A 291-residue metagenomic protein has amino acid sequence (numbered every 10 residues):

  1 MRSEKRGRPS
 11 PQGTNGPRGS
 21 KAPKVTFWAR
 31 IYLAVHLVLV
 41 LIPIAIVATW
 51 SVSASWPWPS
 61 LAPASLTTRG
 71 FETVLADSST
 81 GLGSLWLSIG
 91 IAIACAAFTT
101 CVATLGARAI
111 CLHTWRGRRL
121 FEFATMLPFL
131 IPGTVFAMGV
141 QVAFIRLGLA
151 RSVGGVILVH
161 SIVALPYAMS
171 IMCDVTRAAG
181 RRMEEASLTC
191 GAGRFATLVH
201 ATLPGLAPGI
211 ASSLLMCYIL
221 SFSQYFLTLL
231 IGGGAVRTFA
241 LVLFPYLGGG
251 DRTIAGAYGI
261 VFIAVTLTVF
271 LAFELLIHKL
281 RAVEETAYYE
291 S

Functional and structural regions predicted by a protein language model:
M1-R6, T26-A29, C173-E184, L188 (+2 more regions): C-terminal transmembrane helix and the adjacent membrane-cytosol boundary/short C-terminal tail of inner/organellar
R2-R6, Q12-T49: N-terminal signal-anchor/first transmembrane alpha helix
T14, I42-S78, L229-G234, S291: Short membrane-interfacial helix/loop motifs at transmembrane-helix boundaries
G19-T26, I91-T125, M138, V142-I145 (+3 more regions): Transmembrane-helix boundary motif in ABC transporter permease subunits
A22-V25, T68-T80, S221-K279, S291: Interhelical loop and adjacent transmembrane-helix boundary motif in polytopic membrane transport permeases
Y32, L37-I44, M169-C173, A179-G180 (+2 more regions): Transmembrane alpha-helices
L41-A45, T49-V52, C101-L105, M138 (+6 more regions): Membrane-embedded alpha-helices of multi-pass transport/permease systems
F121-V156, V163, Y167, P208-S212: Generic hydrophobic transmembrane alpha-helix motif, especially the helices
